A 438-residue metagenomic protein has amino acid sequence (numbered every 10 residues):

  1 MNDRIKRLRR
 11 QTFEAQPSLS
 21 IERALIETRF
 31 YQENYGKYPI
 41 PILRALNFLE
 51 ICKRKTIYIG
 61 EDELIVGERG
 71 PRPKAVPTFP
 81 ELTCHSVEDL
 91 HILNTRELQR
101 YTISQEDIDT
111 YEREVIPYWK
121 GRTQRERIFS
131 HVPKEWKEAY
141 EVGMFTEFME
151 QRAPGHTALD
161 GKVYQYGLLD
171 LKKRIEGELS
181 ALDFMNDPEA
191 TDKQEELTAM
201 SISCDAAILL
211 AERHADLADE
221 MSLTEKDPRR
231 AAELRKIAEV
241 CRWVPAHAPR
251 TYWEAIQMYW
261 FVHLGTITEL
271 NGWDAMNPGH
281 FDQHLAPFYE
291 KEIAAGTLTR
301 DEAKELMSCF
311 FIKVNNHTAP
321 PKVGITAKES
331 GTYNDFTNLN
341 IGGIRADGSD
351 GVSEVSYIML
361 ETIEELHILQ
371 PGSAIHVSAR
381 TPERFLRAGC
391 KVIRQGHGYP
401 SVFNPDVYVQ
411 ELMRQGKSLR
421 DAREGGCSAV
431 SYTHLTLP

Functional and structural regions predicted by a protein language model:
M1-M200, R229-L435: Conserved catalytic cores of very large enzyme subunits
I208, A215, D219-S222, A231 (+2 more regions): Heptad-repeat amphipathic alpha-helical coiled-coil interaction surface used for oligomerization/assembly
M221-L223, K291-E292: Hydrophobic side-chain positions on well-ordered alpha-helices, corresponding to helix-helix packing/interface faces
